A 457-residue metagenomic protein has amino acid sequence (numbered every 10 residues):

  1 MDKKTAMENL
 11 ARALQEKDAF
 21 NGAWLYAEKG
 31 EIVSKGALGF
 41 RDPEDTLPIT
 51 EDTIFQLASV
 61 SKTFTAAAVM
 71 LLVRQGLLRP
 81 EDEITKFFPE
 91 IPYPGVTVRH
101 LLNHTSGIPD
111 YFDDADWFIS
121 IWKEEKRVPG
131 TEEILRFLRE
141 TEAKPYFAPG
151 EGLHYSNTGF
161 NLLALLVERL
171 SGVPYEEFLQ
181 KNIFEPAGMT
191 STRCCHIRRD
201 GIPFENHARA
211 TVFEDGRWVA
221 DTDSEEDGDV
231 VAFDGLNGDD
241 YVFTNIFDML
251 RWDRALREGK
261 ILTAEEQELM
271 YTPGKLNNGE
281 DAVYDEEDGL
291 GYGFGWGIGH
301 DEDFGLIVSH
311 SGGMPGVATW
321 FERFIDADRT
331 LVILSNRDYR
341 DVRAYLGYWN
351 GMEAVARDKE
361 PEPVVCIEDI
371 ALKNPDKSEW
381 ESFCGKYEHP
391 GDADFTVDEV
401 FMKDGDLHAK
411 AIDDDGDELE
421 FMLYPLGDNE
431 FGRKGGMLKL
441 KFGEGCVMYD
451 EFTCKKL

Functional and structural regions predicted by a protein language model:
D2-A37, E168, Q180, E185 (+1 more regions): Catalytic loop of the DD-peptidase/beta-lactamase superfamily, centered on the K-T-G motif and neighboring
A13-W24, E44-L101, Y146-T158, N237 (+1 more regions): Short active-site loop at a secondary-structure junction that contains or immediately precedes the catalytic residue(s)
E28, I32, I84, P89-E90 (+2 more regions): Short, solvent-exposed turn/loop segments enriched in Gly/Ser/Thr/Pro and often Arg
L38, P48-I49, A68, A143 (+1 more regions): Short hydrophobic/aromatic segments of transmembrane alpha-helices and their interfaces
F40, T53, E81-E90, A115-I121 (+2 more regions): Short linear capping/connector segments at secondary-structure termini
D42, G95-P315: Short, surface-exposed loop or secondary-structure junction motifs that flank catalytic or metal-binding residues
D42-T50, V342-W349: A short, polar/charged loop-to-alpha-helix boundary motif
